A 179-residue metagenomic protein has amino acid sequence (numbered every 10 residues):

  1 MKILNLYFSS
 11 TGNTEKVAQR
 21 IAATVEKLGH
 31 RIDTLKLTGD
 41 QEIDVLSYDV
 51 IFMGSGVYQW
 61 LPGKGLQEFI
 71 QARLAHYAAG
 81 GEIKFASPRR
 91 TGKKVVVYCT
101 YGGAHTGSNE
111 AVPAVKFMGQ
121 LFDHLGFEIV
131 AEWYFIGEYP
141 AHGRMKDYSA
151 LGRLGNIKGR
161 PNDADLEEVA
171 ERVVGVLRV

Functional and structural regions predicted by a protein language model:
M1-K2, V179: Short, Lys/Arg-enriched, disordered terminal segments
K2-L28: N-terminal beta1-alpha1 ligand-phosphate binding loop
T24-L35, V50-M53, V57-V179: FMN-binding flavodoxin-like domain, especially the glycine-rich phosphate-binding loop
L37-D40: Conserved SAM/SAH-binding loop
V45-L46: A short, aliphatic-rich alpha-helical micro-motif
